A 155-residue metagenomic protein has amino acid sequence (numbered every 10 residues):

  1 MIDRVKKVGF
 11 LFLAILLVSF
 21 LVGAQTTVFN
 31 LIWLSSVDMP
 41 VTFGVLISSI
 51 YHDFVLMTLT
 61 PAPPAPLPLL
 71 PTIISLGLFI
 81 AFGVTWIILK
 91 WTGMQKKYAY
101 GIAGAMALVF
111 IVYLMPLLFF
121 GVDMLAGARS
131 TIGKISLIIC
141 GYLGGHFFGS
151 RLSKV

Functional and structural regions predicted by a protein language model:
M1-V155: Juxtamembrane/disordered regions of integral membrane proteins
